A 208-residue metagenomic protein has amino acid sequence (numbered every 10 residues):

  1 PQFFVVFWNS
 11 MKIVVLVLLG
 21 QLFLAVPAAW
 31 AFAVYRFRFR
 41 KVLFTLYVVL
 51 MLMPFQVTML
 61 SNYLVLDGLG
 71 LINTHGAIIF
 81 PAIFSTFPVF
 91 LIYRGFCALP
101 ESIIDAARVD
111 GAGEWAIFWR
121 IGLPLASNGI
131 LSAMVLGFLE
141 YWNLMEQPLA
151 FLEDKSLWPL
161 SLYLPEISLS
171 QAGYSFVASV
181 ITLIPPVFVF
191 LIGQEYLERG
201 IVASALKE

Functional and structural regions predicted by a protein language model:
P1-E208: A structural signal for multi-pass alpha-helical bundles of membrane permease subunits that mediate small-molecule
